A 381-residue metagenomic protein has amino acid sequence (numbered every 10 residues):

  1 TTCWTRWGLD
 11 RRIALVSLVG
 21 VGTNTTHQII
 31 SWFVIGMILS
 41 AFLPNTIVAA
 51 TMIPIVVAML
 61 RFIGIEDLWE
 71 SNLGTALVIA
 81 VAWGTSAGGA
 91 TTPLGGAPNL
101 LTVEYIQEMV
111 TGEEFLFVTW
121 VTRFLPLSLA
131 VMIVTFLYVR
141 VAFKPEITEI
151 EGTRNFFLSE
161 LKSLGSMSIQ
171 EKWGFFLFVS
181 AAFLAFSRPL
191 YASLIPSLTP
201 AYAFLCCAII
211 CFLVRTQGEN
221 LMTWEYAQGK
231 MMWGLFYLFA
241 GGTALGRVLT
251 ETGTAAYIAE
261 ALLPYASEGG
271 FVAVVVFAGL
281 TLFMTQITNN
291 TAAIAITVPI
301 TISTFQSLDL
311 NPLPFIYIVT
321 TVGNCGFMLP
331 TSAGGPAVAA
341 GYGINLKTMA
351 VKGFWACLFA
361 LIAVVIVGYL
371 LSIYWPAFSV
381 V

Functional and structural regions predicted by a protein language model:
T1, E108-T111, T119-E260, W355-V381: Hydrophobic transmembrane alpha-helices of multi-pass small-molecule transporters
T1-L68, Q228, G234-L308: Membrane-embedded alpha-helical segments and adjacent helix-loop junctions characteristic of multi-pass solute
T26-L39, E66-G88, F115-R123, L129 (+2 more regions): Alpha-helical transmembrane segments of multi-pass membrane proteins
M37-I38, S86, A182-F186, I209-L213 (+4 more regions): Alpha-helical transmembrane segments of multipass membrane proteins
N45-A49, T199-A208, E260-A273, L313-L329: Structural signature of hydrophobic alpha-helical transmembrane segments
T46-R61, V78-I79, T91-V110, G152 (+4 more regions): Re-entrant/interfacial helical elements at transmembrane boundaries that shape and gate the permeation pathway
I63-T148, G335-G368, V381: Membrane-core helix-loop-helix motifs of multi-pass transport proteins
Q286, T301, L308-T348: C-terminal structured "cap/appendage" subdomains that terminate the fold
